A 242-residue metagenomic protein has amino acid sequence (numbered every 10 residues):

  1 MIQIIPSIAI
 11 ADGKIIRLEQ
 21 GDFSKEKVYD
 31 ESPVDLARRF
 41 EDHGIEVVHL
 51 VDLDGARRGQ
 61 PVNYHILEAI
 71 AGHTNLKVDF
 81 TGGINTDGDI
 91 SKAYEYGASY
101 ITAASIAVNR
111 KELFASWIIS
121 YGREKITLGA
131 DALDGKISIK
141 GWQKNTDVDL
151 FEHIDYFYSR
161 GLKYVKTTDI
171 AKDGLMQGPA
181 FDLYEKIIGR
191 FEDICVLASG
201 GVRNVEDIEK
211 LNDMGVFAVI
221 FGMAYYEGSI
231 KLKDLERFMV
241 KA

Functional and structural regions predicted by a protein language model:
Q3-S7, V47, N75-D79, S99-T102 (+5 more regions): Structural preference for beta-strand elements that scaffold enzyme active sites
A11-I15, Q20-S24, A98-D173: Conserved anion-binding
Y29-E41, N85-S91, N145-Y156, I208: Short, acidic/polar
V47-H65, S105, K166-Q177: Glycine-rich, proline-tolerant flexible connector loops at the mouths of alpha/beta enzymes
D54, V62-I119: Glycine/small-residue-rich loop that forms an oxyanion/phosphate-binding "nest" at active or ligand-binding sites
R57-D79, A115-D131, M176-N204: Alpha-helix-loop-beta-strand connector modules within alpha/beta enzyme cores
T74, V78-Y100, D182-F221: Catalytic cores of alpha/beta
E112-Y121, N212-A242: C-terminal helical cap(s) of enzyme catalytic domains, especially alpha/beta-barrels
